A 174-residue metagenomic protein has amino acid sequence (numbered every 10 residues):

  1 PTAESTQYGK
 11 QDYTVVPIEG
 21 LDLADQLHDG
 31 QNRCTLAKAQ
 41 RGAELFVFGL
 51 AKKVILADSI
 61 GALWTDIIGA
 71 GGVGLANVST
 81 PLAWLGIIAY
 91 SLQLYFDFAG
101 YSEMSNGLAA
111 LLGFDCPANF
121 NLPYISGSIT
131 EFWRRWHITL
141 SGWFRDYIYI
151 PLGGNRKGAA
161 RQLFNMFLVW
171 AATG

Functional and structural regions predicted by a protein language model:
P1-G174: Membrane-embedded transmembrane alpha-helical bundles that form the catalytic cores of multi-pass lipid-modifying
